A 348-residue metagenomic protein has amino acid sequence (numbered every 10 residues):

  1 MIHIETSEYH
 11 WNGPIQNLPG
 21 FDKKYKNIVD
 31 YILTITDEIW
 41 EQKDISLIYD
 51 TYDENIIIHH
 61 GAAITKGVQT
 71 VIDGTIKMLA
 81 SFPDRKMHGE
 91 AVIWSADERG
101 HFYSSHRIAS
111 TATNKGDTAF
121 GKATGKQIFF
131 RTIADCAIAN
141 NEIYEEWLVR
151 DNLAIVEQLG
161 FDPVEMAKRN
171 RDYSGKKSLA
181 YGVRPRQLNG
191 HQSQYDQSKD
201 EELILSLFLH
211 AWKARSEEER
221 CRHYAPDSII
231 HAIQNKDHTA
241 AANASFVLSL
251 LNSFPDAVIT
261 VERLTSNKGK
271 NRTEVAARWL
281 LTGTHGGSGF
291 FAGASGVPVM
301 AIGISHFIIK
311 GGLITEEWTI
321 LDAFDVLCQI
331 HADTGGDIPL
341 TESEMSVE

Functional and structural regions predicted by a protein language model:
M1-E348: C-terminal and inter-domain tail/linker signature
